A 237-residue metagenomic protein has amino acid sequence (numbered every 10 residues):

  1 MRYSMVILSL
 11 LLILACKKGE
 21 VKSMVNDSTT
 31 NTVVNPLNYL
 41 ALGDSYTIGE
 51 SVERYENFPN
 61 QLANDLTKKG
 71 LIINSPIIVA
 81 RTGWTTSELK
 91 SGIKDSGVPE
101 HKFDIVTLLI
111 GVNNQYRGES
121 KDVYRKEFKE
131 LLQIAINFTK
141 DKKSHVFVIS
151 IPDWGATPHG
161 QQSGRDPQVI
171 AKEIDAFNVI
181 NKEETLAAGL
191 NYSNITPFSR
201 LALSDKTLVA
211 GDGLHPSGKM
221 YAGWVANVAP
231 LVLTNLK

Functional and structural regions predicted by a protein language model:
R2, V52, I170-A171: A generic secondary-structure micro-motif detector that highlights 1-2 residue hydrophobic/ambivalent hotspots embedded
R2-L8: Sec-dependent signal peptide recognition, specifically the positively charged N-region followed immediately by
L12-A15: C-terminal motif of bacterial Sec signal peptides marking the signal peptidase cleavage site
K17-G19: Bacterial signal peptide processing site
K22-T82, K94-H101: Serine-esterase "nucleophile elbow" of acetyl-processing enzymes
E88: Short acidic active-site motifs
S91-K237: Alpha-helical cap/lid subdomain in secreted, periplasmic, or secretory-pathway luminal O-acyl-processing enzymes
